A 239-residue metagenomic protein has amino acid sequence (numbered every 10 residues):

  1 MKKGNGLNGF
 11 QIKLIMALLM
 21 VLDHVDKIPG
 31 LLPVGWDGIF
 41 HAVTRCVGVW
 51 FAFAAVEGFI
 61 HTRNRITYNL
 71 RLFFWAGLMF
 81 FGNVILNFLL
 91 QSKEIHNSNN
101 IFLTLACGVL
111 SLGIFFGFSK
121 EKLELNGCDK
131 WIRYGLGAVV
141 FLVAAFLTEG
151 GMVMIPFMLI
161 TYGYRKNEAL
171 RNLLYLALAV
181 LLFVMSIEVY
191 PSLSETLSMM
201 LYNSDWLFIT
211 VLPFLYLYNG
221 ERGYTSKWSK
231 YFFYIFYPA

Functional and structural regions predicted by a protein language model:
M1-A239: Alpha-helical transmembrane segments and their immediate juxtamembrane cytosolic regions
